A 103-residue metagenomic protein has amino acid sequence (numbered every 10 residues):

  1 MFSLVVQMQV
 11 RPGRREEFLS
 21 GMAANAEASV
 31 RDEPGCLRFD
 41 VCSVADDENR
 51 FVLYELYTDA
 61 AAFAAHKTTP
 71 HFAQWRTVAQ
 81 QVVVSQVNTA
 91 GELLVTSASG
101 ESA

Functional and structural regions predicted by a protein language model:
S3-M8, Y54: Active-site-flanking beta-strand signature of metal-NTP-handling nucleotidyl enzymes and homologous cyclase-like
Q7, R11, C42: Residue-level recognition of the GNAT/N-acetyltransferase active site
V10, L53, Q74, E101: Localized chelating/binding microdomains that coordinate divalent metal ions or stabilize phosphate-bearing
P12-G13, D32: Short acidic-aromatic low-complexity motifs
R14-F18: Short, conserved charged micro-motifs
A24-C36, L56-A90: An amphipathic, aromatic/His-enriched active-site/gating alpha helix that lines ligand/cofactor pockets
E27-F51: Short, glycine- and small/hydrophobic-rich beta-strand elements in well-ordered beta-sheets
V41-N49, R76-A103: Glycine-rich beta-strand-turn "strand-cap" elements at beta-sheet edges
